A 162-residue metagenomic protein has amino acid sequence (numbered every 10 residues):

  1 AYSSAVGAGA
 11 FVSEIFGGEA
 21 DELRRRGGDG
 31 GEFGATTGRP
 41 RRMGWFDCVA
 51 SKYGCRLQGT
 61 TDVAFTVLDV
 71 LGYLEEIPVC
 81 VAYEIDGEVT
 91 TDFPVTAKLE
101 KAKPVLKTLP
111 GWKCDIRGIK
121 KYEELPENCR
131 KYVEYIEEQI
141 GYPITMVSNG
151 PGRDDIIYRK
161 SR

Functional and structural regions predicted by a protein language model:
A1-R162: Non-transmembrane, aqueous-exposed alpha-helical and coiled segments at domain scale
